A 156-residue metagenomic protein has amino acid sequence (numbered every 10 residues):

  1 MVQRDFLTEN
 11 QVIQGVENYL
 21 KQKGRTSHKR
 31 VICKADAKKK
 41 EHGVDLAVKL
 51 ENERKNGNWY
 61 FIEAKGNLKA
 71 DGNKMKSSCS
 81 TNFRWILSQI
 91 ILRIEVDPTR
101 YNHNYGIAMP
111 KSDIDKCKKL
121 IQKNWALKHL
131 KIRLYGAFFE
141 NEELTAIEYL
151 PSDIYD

Functional and structural regions predicted by a protein language model:
M1-G43, K49-N56, L68, R100: Acidic-basic catalytic patches of nuclease active cores, encompassing PD-(D/E)XK and other metal-cofactor nuclease
L7-T8, P110-D113, D156: Alpha-helix initiation/capping motif
A35-K38, K123-K128: Short, solvent-exposed secondary-structure boundary motifs
D45, E63: Acidic active-site catalytic centers that drive phospho-/nucleotidyl reactions and related ester hydrolyses
E51, K111-S112, F138-N141: Short, flexible beta-strand-to-coil junctions
K65-K123, G136: Catalytic cores of nucleic-acid endonucleases
W125-Y155: Charged, structured surface patches that assemble and position nucleic-acid processing machinery
